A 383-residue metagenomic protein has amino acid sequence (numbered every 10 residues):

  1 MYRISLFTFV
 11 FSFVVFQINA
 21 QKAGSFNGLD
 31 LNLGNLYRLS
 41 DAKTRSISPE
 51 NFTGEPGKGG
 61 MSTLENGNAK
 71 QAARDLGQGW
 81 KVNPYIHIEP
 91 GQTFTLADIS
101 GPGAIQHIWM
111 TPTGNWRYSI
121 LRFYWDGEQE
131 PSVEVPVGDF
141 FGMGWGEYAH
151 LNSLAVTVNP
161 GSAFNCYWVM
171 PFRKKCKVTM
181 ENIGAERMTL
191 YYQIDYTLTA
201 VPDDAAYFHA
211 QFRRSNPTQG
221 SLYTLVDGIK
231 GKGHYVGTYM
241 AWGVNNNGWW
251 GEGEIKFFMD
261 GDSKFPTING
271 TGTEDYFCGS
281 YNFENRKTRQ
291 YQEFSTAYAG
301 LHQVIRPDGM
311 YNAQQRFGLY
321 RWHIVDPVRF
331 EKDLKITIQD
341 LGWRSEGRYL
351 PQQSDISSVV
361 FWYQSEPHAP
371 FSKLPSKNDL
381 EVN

Functional and structural regions predicted by a protein language model:
M1-K22: Bacterial Sec-dependent N-terminal signal peptides
Q21-N383: Beta-strand-centric surfaces of beta-sandwich/beta-rich domains
